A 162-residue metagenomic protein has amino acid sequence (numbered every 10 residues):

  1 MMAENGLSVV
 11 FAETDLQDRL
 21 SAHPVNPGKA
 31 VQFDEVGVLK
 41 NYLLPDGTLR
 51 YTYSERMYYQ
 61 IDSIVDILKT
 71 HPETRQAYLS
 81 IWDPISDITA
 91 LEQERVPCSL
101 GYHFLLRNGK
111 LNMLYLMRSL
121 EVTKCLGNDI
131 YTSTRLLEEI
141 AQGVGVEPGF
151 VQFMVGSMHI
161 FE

Functional and structural regions predicted by a protein language model:
M1-E162: Terminal, non-catalytic protein-protein interaction segments that mediate quaternary/complex assembly
